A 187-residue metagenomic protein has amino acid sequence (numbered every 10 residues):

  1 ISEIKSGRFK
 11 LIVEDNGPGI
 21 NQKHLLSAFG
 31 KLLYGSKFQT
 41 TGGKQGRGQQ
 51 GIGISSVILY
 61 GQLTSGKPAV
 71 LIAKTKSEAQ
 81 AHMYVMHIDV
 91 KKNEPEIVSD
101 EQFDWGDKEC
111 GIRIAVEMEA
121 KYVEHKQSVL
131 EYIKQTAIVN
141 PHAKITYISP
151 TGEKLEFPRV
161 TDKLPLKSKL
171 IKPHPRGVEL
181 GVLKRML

Functional and structural regions predicted by a protein language model:
I1-S6: Short beta-strand/loop element within the Bergerat-fold HATPase_c
F9-I12, G19-S27, Y34-G177: GHKL-type ATPase core
P175-L187: Extended, structured, electrostatic nucleic-acid-contact surfaces
